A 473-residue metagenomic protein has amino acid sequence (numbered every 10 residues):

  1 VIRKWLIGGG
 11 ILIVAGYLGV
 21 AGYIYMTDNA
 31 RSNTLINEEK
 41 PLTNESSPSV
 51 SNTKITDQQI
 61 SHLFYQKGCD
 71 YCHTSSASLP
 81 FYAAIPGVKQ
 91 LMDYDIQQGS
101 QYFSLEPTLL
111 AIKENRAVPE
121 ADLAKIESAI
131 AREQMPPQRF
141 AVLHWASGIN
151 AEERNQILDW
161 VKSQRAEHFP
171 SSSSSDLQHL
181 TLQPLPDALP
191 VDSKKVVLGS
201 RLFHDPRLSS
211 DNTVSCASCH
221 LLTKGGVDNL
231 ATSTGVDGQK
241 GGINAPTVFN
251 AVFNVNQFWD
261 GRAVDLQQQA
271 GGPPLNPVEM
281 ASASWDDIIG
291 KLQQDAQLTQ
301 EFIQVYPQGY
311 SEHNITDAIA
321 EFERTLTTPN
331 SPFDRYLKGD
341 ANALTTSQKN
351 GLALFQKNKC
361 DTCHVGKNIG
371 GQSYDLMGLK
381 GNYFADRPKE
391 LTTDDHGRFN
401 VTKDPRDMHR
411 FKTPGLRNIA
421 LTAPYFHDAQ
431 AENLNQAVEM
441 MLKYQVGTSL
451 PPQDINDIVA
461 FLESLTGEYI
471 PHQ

Functional and structural regions predicted by a protein language model:
V1-I55, E133, A141-V197, G272 (+4 more regions): Post-cleavage N-terminal segment of exported redox proteins
L42-S76: Short extracytoplasmic
Q58, H62, D70, Q90 (+15 more regions): Solvent-exposed, polar/charged alpha-helical surfaces in well-ordered, non-transmembrane soluble domains, broadly
H62-Y65, A77-P107, D176-G272, D334-E432 (+3 more regions): Short glycine/threonine-rich turn/loop motifs
A77-Y82, Y102-R116, L123, S128-E153 (+5 more regions): Axial heme c-ligation environment in periplasmic c-type cytochrome domains
R116-A117, G199: Short, solvent-exposed secondary-structure boundary motifs
V118-P119, D404: Short, Gly/Ser/Thr-enriched beta-strand-loop segments that form substrate-interacting elements of hydrolase/peptidase
